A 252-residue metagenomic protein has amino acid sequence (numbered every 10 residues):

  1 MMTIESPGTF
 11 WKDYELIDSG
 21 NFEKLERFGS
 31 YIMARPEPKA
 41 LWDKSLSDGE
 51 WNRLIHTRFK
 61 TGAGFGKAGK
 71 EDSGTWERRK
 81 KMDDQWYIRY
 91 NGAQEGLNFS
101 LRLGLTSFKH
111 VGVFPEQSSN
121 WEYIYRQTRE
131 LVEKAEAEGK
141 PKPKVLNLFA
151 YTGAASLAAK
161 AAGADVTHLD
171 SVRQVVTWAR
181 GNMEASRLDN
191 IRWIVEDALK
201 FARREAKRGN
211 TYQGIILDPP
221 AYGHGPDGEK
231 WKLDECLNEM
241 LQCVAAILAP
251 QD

Functional and structural regions predicted by a protein language model:
K12-E26, M33-P115, E122: Non-catalytic substrate-recognition/targeting regions of SAM-dependent transferases
P115-E136: Conserved alpha-helix/loop element of class I SAM-dependent methyltransferases that forms part of the SAM/SAH-binding
P141-Y151: Conserved class I S-adenosyl-L-methionine
T152-A164: Conserved SAM-binding loop of SAM-dependent methyltransferases across substrates and taxa, primarily the Class I
D165-D170: Conserved SAM-binding motif I beta-strand of class I
V172-I216: S-adenosyl-L-methionine
R173-V175, V195-A198, Y212-C243: Mobile active-site "lid"/loop adjacent to the S-adenosyl-L-methionine
L248-P250: Helix-to-beta-strand junctions that scaffold the AdoMet/dcAdoMet cofactor pocket in Class I SAM-dependent enzymes
